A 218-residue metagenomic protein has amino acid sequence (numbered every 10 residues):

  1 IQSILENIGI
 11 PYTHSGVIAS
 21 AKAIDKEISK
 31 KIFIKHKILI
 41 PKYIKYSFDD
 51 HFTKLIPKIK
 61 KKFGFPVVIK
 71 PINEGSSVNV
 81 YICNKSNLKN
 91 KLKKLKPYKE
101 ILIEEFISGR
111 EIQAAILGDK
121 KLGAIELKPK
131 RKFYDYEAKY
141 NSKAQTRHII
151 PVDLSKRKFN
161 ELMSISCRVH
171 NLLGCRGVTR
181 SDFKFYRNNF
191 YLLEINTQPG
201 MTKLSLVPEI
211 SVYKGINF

Functional and structural regions predicted by a protein language model:
I1-I24, L39-K45: A short, GP-enriched loop/loop-strand-helix hinge that lies immediately N-terminal to, or at the N-terminal rim
L5, E105, A114, H170-M201 (+1 more regions): Conserved metal-phosphate-binding beta-hairpin within the catalytic cores of diverse ATP-dependent phosphoryl-transfer
A21-G109: Active-site nucleotide/adenylate-binding loops and adjacent lid/helix of ATP-dependent enzymes
P41, G215-F218: Short, intrinsically disordered, charge-balanced linker/junction segments flanking boundaries in proteins
N84-K158, F185-Y191: Phosphate-binding site of ATP-dependent enzymes
K132-A138, T202-I210: A short, polar/charged loop-to-alpha-helix boundary motif
A144-I149, K158-T179: Internal helical hairpin/lid segments
